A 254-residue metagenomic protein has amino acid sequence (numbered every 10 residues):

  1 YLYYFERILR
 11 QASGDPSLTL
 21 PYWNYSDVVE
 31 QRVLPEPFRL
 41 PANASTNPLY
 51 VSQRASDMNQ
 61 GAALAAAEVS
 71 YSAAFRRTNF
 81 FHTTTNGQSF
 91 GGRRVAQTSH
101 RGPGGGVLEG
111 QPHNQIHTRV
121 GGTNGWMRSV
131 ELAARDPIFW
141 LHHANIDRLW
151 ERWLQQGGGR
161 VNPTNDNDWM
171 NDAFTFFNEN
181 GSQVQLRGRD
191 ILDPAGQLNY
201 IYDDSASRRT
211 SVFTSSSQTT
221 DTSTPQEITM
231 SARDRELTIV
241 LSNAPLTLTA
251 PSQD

Functional and structural regions predicted by a protein language model:
L2-D254: C-terminal accessory segments of proteins
